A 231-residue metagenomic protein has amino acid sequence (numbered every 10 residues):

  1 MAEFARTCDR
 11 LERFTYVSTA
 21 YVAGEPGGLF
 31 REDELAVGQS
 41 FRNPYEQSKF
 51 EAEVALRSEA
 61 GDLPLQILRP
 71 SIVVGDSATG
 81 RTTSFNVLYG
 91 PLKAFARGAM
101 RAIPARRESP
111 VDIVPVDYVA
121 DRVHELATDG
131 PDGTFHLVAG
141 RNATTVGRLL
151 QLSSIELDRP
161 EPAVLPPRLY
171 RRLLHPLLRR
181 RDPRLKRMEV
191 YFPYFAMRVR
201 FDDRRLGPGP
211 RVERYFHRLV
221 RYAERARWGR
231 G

Functional and structural regions predicted by a protein language model:
A2-P44: Conserved Rossmann-fold NAD(P)-dependent oxidoreductase catalytic core, especially the SDR/UDP-sugar
F4-T7, Q39-S71: Active-site Tyr-X1-5-Lys
V22, V73-G75, N142: Conserved sequence/active-site signature of Rossmann-fold short-chain dehydrogenase/reductase
G28, R57-I67, S71-V111, V116-D121: NAD(P)-dependent short-chain dehydrogenase/reductase
G98, A102-P104, P167-G209: A hydrophobic C-terminal alpha-helical subdomain
R122-R187, V220-G231: Mid/C-terminal beta-alpha module of Rossmann-like enzyme folds, strongest in SDR-family dehydrogenases/epimerases
A196-G231: Amphipathic terminal alpha-helices
